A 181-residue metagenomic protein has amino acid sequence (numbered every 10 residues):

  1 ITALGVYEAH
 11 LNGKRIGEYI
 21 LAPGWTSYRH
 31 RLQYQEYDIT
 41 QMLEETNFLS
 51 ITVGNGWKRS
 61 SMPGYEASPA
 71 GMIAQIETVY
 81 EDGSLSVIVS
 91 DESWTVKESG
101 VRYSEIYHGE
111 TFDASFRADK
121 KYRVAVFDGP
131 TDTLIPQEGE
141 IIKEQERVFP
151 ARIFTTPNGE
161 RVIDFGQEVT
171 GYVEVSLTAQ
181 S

Functional and structural regions predicted by a protein language model:
I1-S181: Extracellular/oxidizing-compartment recognition motifs
